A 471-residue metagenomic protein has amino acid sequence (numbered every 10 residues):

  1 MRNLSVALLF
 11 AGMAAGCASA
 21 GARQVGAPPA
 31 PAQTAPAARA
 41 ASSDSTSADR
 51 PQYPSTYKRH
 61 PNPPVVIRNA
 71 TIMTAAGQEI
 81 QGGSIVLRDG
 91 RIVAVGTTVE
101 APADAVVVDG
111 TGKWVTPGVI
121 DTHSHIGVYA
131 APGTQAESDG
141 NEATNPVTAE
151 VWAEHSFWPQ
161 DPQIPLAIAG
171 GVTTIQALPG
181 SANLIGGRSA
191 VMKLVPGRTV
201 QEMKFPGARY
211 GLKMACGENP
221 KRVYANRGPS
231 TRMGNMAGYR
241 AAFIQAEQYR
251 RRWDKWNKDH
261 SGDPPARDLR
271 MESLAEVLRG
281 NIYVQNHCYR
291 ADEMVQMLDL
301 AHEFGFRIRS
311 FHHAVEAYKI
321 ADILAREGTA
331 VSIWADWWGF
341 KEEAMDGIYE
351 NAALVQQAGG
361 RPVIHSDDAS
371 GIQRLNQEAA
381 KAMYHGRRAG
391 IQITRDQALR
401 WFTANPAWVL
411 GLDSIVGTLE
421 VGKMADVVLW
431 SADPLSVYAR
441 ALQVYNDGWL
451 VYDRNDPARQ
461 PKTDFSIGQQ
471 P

Functional and structural regions predicted by a protein language model:
A15-G16: C-terminal motif of bacterial Sec signal peptides marking the signal peptidase cleavage site
G21-N62, Q470: N-terminal pre-domain segments of enzymes
R50, P54-P61, I72, A76-T116 (+1 more regions): Histidine-rich, glycine-flanked metal-binding segment
T56, P61, A131-P132, S138-T144 (+5 more regions): His/Asp/Glu-enriched, well-ordered alpha-helical/loop segment that forms or immediately abuts the divalent-metal
P63-I67, A101-E154, A169: Replace "His-x-His-based motif
A70, I85, G90, G112 (+10 more regions): Divalent metal-coordination and catalytic microenvironments
A70, W408, E420-F465: C-terminal cap of metal-dependent C-N hydrolases
Q163, I168-I308, H312, N446: Polyanionic/metal-chelating signatures
